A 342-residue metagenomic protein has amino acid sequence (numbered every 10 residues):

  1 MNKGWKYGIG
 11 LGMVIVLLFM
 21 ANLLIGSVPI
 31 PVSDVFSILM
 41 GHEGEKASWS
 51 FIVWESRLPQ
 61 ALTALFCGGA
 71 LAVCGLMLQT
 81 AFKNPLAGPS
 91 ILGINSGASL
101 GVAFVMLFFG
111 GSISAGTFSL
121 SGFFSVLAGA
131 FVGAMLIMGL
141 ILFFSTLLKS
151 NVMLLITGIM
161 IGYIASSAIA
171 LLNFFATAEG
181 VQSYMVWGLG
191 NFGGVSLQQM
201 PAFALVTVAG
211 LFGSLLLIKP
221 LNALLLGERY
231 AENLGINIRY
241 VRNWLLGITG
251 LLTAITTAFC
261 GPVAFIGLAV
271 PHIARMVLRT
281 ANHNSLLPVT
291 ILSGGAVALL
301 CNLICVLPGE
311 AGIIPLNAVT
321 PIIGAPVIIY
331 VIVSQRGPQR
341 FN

Functional and structural regions predicted by a protein language model:
M1-N342: Alpha-helical transmembrane segments in inner-membrane proteins
